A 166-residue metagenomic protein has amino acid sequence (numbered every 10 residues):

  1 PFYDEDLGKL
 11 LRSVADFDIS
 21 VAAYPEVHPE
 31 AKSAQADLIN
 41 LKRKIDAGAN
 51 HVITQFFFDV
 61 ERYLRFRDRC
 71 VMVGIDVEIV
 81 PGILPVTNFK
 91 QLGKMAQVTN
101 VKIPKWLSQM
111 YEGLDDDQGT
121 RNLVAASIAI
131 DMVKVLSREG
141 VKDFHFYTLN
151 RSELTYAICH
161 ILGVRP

Functional and structural regions predicted by a protein language model:
P1-P25, E30, D68, M72-A126 (+2 more regions): Active-site pocket-lining/capping segments in soluble small-molecule metabolic enzymes
S13-F17, A47, M132-D143: A structural motif corresponding to the C-terminal end of an alpha-helix and its immediate exit/capping segment
K32-R43, A125-V135: Short, acidic/polar
N40-A47, F57: Membrane translocator/pore-forming domains, dominated by Gram-negative outer-membrane beta-barrels
K44, G48, P81, F144: Conserved, mostly hydrophobic/aromatic
N50-D59, H145-T148: Catalytic beta/alpha-barrel core
F58-E61, L84-T87, N150: Short beta->alpha linker loops
Y63, S152-P166: C-terminal helical cap(s) of enzyme catalytic domains, especially alpha/beta-barrels
